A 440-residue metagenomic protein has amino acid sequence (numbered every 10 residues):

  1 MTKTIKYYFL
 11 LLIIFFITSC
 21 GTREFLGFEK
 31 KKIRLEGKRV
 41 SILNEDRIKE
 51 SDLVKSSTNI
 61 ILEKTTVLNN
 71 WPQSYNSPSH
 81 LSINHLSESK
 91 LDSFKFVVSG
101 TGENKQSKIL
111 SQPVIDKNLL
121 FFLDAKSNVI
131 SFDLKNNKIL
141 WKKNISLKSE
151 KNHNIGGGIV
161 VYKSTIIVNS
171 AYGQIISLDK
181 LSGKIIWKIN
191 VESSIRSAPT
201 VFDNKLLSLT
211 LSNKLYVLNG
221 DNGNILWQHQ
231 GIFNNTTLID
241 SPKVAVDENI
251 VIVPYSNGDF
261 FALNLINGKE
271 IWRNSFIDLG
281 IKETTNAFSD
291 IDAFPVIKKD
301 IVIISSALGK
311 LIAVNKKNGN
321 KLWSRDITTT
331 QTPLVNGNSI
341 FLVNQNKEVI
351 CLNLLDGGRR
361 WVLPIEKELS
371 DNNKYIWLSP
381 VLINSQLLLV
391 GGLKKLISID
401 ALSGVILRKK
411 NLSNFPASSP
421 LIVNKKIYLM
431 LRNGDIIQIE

Functional and structural regions predicted by a protein language model:
I14-I48: Bacterial Sec signal peptide processing site at the extreme N-terminus
I42-T58, H85-Q106: A short helix->beta-strand "capping" segment at the edge of beta-propeller domains
K90, F94-V114, K142-V160, I186-D203 (+5 more regions): Extracytoplasmic beta-rich repeat domains
L120, I166, L206-L207, V251 (+4 more regions): Hydrophobic beta-strand positions that form the internal "hydrophobic ladder" of WD40/Gbeta-like beta-propeller blades
D124-A125, N154, K163, S170-A171 (+10 more regions): Structural signature of WD-repeat beta-propellers
D133-N137, D179-G183, N219-G223, L265-G268 (+4 more regions): Short loop/turn segments that connect beta-strands within beta-propeller blades
L342-L354, G358-I399: Loop/turn-rich, solvent-exposed surfaces of beta-rich toroidal or solenoidal domains
